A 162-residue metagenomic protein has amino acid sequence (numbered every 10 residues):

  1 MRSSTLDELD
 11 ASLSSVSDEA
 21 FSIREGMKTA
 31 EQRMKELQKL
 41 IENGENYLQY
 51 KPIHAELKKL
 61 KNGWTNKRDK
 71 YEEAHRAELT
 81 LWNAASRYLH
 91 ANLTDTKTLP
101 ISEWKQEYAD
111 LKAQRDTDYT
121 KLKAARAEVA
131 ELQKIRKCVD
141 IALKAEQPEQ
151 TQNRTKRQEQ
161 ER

Functional and structural regions predicted by a protein language model:
M1-R162: Extended intrinsically disordered terminal tails
